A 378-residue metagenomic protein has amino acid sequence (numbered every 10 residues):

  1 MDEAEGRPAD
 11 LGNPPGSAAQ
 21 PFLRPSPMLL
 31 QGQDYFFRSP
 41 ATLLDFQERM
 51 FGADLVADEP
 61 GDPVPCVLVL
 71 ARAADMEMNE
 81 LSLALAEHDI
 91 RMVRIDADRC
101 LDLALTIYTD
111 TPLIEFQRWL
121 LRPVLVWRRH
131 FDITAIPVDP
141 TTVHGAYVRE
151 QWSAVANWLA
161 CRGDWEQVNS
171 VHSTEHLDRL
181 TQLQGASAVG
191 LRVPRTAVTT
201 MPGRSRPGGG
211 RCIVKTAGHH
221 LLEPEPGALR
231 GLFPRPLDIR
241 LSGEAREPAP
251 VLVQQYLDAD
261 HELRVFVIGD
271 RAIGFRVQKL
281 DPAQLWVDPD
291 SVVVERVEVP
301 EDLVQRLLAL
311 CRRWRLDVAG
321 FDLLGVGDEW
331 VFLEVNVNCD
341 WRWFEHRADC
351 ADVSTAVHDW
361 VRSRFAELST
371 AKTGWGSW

Functional and structural regions predicted by a protein language model:
A19-P27, G32-P40, E298, R312-L316 (+1 more regions): C-terminal active-site "lid" helix and adjoining low-complexity regulatory extension at the edge of ATP-using catalytic
F22, L29-L30, Y35-P40, L44 (+2 more regions): Conserved N-proximal alpha/beta basic substrate-recognition cap immediately N-terminal to, or forming the N-lobe
G61-A73: Short hydrophobic beta-strand segments
V67, C212-K215, V265-V267, E329-W343: A short beta-strand motif that forms the metal-chelation/ATP-contact edge of phosphoryl-transfer active sites
L85, G208-Q305, L310: Phosphate-binding site of ATP-dependent enzymes
D89, T109-D110, V267-R271, V326-D328: Short acidic-glycine loop/turn motifs at beta-strand connectors
T181-E225: Loop-centered beta-sheet repeat module
P194-R195, V251-L252, V318-F321: A short linear hydrophobic-aromatic micro-motif
